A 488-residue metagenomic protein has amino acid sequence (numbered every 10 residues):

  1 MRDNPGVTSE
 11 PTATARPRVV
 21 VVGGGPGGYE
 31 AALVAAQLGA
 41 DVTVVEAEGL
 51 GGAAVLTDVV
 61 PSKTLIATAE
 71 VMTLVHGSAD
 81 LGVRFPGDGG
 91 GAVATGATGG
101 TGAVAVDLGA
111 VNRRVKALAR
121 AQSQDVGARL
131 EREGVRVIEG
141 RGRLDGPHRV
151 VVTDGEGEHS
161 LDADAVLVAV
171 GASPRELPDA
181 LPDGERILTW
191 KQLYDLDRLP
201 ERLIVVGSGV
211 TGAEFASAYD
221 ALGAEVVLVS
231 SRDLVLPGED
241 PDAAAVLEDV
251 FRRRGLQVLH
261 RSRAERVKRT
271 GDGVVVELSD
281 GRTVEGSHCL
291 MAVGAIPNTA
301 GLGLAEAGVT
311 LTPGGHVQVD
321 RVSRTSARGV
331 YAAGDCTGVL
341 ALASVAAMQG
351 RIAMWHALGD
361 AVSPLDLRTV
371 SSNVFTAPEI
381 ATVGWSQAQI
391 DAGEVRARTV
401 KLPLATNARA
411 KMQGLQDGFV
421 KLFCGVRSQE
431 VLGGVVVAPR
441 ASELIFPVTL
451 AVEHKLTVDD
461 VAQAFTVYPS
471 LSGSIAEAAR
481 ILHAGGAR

Functional and structural regions predicted by a protein language model:
R2, G6-R16, P26, L33-A40 (+6 more regions): Glycine-rich flavin
V20-G27, A31-E48, A53, V60 (+3 more regions): Flexible, glycine-rich terminal cap/loop adjacent to redox cofactors in electron-transfer oxidoreductases
V20-V22, G142, S160-G171, V205-V206 (+3 more regions): Short hydrophobic core segments
G28, G209-G212, A346: Catalytic nucleophile loop
V59, V170-E225, V229-R232, A305-A307 (+2 more regions): Glycine-rich dinucleotide-binding loop and its adjacent helix/turn
R136-I138, L188, Q257-L259, R398-V400: General small-molecule cofactor/ligand-binding pocket signal
G184-P200, T283-G359: FAD-site-proximal beta/loop scaffold in flavoenzymes
